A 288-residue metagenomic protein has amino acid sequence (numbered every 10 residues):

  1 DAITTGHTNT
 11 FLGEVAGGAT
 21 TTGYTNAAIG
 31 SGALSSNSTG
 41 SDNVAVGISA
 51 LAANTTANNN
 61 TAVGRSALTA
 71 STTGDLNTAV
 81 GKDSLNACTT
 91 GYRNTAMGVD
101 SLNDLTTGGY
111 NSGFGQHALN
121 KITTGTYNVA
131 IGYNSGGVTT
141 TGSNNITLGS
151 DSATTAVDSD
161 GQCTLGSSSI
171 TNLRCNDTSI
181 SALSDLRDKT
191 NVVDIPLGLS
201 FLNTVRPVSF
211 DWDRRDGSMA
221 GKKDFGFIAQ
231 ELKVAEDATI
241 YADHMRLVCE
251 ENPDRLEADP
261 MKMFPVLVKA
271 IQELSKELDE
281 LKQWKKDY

Functional and structural regions predicted by a protein language model:
D1-S184: Glycine- and small/polar-enriched repetitive beta-structure motifs of secreted/surface proteins
L68, L183-Y288: Intramolecular chaperone/auto-protease modules of tailspike-like proteins
